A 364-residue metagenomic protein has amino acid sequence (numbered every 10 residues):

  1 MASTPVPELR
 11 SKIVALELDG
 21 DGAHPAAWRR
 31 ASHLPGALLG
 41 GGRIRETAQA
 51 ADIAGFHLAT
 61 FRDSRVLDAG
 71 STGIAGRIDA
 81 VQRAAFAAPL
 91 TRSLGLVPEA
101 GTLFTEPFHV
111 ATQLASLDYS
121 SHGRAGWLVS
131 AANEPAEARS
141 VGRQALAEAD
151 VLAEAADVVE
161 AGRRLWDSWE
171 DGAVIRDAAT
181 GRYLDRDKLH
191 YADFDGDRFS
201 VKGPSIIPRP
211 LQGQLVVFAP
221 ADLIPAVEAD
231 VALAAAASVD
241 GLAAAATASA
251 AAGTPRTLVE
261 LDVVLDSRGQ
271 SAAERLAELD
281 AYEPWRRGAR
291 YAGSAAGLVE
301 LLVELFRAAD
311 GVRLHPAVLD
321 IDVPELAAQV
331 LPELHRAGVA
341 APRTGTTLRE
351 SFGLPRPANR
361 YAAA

Functional and structural regions predicted by a protein language model:
A2-G36, G95, P135-S140, K188 (+3 more regions): N-terminal small/glycine-rich loop or linker at the start of catalytic domains across soluble metabolic enzymes
A2-L90, Q214-L215, A229, Y361-A364: N-terminal beta1-alpha1-beta2 module of alpha/beta enzyme domains
V6-E8, Q49-I53, A84-R92, L114 (+3 more regions): Acidic (Asp/Glu)-rich catalytic clusters
K12-L18, A59-F61, L94-A100, G123-V129 (+4 more regions): Hydrophobic faces of well-ordered beta-strands that scaffold small-molecule active sites in alpha/beta enzyme cores
E17, G22-A37, E106-Y191, D240-G241: Flexible, glycine-rich active-site loops centered on histidine and acidic residues that chelate a metal or position
A37-A51, V110, A219-E228, S294-L305: Short, acidic/polar
L58-I78, A236-G241, L314-A327: Glycine-rich, proline-tolerant flexible connector loops at the mouths of alpha/beta enzymes
R139-D150, A155-R164, L242-A250, L319-R343: C-terminal helical cap(s) of enzyme catalytic domains, especially alpha/beta-barrels
